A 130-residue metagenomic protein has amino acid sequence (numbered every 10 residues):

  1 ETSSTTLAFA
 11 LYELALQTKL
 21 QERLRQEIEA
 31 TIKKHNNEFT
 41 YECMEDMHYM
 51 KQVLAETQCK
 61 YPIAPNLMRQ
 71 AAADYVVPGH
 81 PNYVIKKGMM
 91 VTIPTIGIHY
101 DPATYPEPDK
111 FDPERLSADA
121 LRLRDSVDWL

Functional and structural regions predicted by a protein language model:
T2-K19, R23-E27: Cytochrome P450 catalytic-core helices
A8, R25, E29, A55-P62: Amphipathic, well-packed alpha-helical segments that form the structural scaffold of globular domains
F9, H35-E38: Long, K/E/R/D-enriched contiguous segments that form extended
L14-K19, I28, I32-H35, Y61 (+1 more regions): A generic secondary-structure signal for well-formed alpha-helical elements
E38-Y83, P102: Conserved cytochrome P450 K-helix E-x-x-R motif and the immediately C-terminal K′/meander segment
Y61, I93-L123: Conserved cytochrome P450 K-helix/beta-meander segment immediately N-terminal to the heme-binding cysteine loop
P81, A118-L130: Cytochrome P450 heme-thiolate "Cys pocket" and heme-binding signature region
